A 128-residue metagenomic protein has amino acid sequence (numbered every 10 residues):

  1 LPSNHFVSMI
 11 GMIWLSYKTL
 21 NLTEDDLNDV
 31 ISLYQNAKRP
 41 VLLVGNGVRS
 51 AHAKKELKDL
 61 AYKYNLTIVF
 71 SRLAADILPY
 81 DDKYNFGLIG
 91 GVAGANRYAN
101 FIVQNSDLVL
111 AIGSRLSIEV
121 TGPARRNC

Functional and structural regions predicted by a protein language model:
L1-K83: Cofactor-pocket helix-loop regions in the catalytic cores of large enzyme subunits
N46-C128: Glycine-rich, anion-gripping cofactor-binding loops and their flanking helix/strand elements in enzyme active sites
